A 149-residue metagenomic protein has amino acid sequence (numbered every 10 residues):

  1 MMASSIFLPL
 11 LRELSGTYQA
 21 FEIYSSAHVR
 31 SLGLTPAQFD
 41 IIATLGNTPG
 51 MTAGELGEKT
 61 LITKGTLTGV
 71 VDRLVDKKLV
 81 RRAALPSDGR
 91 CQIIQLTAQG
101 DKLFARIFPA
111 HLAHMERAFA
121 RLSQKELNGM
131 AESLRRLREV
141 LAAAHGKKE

Functional and structural regions predicted by a protein language model:
M1-A3, Q124-E149: C-terminal regulatory/oligomerization modules of transcriptional regulators
M1-L32, L79: N-terminal leader segment of winged-helix/HTH proteins
A3, R30, G46, L61 (+2 more regions): Alpha-solenoid HEAT/Armadillo repeat architecture
Y18, F104, R138-L141: A structural signal for well-ordered alpha-helices, especially hydrophobic packing surfaces of coiled-coils
Q19, I23-T66: N-terminal helix-turn-helix DNA-binding core of bacterial DNA-binding proteins
E22, D72-R135: Charged, amphipathic alpha-helical coiled-coil/dimerization segments
G69: DNA-binding alpha-helical recognition surfaces that contact promoter or target DNA
